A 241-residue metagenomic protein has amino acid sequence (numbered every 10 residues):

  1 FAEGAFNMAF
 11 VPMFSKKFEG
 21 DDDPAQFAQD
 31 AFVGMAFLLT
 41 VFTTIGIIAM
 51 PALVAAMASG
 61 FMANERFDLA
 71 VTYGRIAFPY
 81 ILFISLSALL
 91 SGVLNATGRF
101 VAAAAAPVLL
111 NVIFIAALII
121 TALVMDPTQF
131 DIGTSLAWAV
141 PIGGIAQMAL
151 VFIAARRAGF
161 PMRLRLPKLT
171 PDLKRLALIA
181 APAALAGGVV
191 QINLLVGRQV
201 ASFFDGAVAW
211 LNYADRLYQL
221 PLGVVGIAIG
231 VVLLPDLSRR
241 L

Functional and structural regions predicted by a protein language model:
F1-L241: Membrane-embedded alpha-helical bundles of multi-pass transporters/translocases, especially carrier/permease families
